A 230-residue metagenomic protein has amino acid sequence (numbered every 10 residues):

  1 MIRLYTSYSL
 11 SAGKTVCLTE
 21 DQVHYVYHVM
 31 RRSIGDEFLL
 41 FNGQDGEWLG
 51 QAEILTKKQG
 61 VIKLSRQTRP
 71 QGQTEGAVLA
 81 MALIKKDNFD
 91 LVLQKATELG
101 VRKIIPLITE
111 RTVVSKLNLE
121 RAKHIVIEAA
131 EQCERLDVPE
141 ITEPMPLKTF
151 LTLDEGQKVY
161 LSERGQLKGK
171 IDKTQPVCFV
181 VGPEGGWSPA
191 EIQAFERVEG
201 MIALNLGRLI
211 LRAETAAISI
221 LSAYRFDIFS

Functional and structural regions predicted by a protein language model:
M1-T68: N-terminal positively charged helical leader segments and presequences
K14, I34-D36, G46-W48, K58-G60 (+5 more regions): A generic structural signal for short beta-strands and their flanking turns/coil linkers
I62, V138-T142, A203: Generic structural signal for residues in well-ordered beta-strands
Q67-Q157: RNA substrate-binding interface of SAM-dependent RNA methyltransferases
K158-A194, G200-L204: Active-site/ligand-binding-proximal alpha/beta "capping" segment
P189-S230: Structured adenosyl-cofactor binding patch, chiefly the S-adenosyl-L-methionine
